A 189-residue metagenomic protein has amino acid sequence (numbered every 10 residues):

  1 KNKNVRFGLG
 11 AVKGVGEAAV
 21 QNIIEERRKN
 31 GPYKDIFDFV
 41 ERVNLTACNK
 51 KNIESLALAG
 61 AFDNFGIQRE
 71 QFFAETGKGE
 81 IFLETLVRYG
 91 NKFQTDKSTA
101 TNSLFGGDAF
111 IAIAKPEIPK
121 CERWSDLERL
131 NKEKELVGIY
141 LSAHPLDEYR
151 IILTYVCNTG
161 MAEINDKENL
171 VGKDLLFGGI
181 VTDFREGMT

Functional and structural regions predicted by a protein language model:
K1-E168, G187: Sliding clamp-binding short linear motifs that recruit DNA-associated proteins to replication/repair hubs
G172-R185: OB-fold and OB-like beta-barrel modules that bind single-stranded nucleic acids
